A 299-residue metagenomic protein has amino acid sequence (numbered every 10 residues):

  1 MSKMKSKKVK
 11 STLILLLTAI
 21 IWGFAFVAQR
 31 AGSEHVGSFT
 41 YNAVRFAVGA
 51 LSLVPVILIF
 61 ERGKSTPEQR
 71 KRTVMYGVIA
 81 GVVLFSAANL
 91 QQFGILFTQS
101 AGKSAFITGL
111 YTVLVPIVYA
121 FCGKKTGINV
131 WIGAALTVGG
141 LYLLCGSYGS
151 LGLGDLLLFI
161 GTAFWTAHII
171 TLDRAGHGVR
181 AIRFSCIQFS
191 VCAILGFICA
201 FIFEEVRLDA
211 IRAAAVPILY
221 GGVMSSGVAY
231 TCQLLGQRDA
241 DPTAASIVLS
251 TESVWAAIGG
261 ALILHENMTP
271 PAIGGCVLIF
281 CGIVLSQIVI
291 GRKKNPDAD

Functional and structural regions predicted by a protein language model:
M1-T40, V82, S86, L90 (+3 more regions): Glycine-/small-residue-enriched transmembrane alpha-helix faces in small-molecule transporters and effluxers
K10-T18, G63-Q91, L153-G161, A200 (+1 more regions): Loop-to-transmembrane-helix transition segments
I20-L51, Q99-K103, A167-C192, E205-V206: Juxtamembrane helix-loop-helix junctions in multi-pass membrane proteins
G23, V27, V54, G81 (+8 more regions): Hydrophobic/small/kink-forming positions within alpha-helical transmembrane segments of polytopic membrane proteins
A25-F26, I57-I107, L141-L143, G222-A240: Specific transmembrane alpha-helical segments of multi-pass solute transporters/efflux pumps, especially DMT/EamA
T40-L51, Q92-K124, G161, T243-A261: Specific alpha-helical transmembrane segments that line the substrate/conduction pathway and gating interfaces
F46, V54, A214-V216, S250-D299: C-terminal-most transmembrane helix of multi-pass membrane proteins
L53, T126-C145, A163-W165, G196 (+1 more regions): Hydrophobic transmembrane alpha-helices of multi-pass small-molecule transport proteins
